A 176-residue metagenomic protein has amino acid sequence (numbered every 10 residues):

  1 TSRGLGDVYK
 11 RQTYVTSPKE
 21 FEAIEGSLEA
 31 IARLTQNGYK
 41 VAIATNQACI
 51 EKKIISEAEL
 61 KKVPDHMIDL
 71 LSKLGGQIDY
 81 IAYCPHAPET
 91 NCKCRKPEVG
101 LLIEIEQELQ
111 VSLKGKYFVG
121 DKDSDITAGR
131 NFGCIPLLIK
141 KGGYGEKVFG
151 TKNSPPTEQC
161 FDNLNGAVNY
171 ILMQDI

Functional and structural regions predicted by a protein language model:
T1-Y9: Single conserved hydrophobic/aromatic residue that forms the stacking wall/gate of nucleotide- or nucleobase-binding
T13-E22, I55-A58: Short glycine-enriched, charge-decorated loop/helix-capping segments at active-site entrances that position
S27, I31-M67, Q77-T90, G129: Substrate-recognition element of Asp-dependent hydrolases with the DxDx(T/V) motif
Y39, G76, V111, C134: Short glycine/serine/threonine/alanine-rich loop segments
A44, I139-K141, N163: Generic beta-sheet signal
P64-Y83, F149-L172: Structural recognition of alpha->loop->beta junctions
K93-G129: Conserved Lys-Pro-Asp/Glu-containing loop-to-beta segment of HAD-superfamily phosphomonoesterases, centered on
F118-Q159: Acidic, Mg2+-coordinating phosphoryl-transfer loop and its flanking beta/alpha structural elements, shared across
